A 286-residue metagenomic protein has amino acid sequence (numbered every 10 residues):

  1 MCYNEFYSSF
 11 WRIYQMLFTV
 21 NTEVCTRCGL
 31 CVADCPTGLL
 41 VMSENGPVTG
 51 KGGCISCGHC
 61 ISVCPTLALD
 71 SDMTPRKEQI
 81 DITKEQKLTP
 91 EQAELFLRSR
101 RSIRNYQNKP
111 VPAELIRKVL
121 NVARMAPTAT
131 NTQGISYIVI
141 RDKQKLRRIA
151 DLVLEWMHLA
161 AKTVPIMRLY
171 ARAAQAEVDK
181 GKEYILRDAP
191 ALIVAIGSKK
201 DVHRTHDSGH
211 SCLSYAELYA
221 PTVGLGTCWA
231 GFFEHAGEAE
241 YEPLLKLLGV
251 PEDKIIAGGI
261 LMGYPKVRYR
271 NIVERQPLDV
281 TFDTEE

Functional and structural regions predicted by a protein language model:
C2-E286: Acidic, surface-exposed loops and disordered segments
